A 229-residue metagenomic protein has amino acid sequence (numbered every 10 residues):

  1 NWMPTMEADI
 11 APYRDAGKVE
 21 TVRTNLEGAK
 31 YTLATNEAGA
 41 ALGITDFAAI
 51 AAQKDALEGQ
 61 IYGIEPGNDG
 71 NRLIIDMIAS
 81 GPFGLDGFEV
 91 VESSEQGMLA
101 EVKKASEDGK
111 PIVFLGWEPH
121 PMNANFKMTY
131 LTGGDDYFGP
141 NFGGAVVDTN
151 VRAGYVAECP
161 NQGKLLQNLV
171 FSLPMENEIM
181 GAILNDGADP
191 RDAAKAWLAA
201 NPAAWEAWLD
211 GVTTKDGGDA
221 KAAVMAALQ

Functional and structural regions predicted by a protein language model:
N1-D9: Short, structured active-site "lid" loops
W2-M3, D69-D135: Ligand-binding pocket segment of bilobal, Venus flytrap-like solute-binding proteins
E7, F47, N71, I75 (+4 more regions): Extracytoplasmic/secreted envelope proteins and their assembly/folding machinery, especially bacterial periplasmic
A11, A52-D55, A79-F83, K103-K110 (+3 more regions): Sec-exported extracytoplasmic/periplasmic mature domains
A16-P66: A conserved helix-loop-strand patch within extracytoplasmic ligand-binding domains of the periplasmic binding
K30-A41, G144-E158, I179-A182: A bilobed periplasmic-binding-protein/Venus flytrap-type ligand-binding module shared by bacterial periplasmic
K110, P119-L169: C-terminal lobe and pocket-closing loops of periplasmic/extracytoplasmic Venus-flytrap solute-binding proteins
S172-Q229: C-terminal functional modules
